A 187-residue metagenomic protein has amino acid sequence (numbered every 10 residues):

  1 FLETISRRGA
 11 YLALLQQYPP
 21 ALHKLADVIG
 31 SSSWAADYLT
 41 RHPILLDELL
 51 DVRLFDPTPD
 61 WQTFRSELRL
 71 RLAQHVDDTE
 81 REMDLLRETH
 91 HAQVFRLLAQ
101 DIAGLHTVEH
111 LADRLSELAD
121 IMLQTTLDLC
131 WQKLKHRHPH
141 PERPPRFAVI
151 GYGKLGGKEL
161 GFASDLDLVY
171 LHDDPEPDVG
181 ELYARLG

Functional and structural regions predicted by a protein language model:
F1-G187: Non-catalytic regulatory/linker segments of enzymes
